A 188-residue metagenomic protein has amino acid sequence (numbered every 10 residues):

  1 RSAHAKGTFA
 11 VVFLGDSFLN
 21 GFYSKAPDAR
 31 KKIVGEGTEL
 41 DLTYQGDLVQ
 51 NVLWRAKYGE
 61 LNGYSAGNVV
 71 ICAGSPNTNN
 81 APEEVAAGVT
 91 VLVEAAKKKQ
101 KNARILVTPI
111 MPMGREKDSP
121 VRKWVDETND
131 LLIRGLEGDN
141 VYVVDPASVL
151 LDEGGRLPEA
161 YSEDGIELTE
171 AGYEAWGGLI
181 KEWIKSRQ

Functional and structural regions predicted by a protein language model:
R1-S65: Serine-esterase "nucleophile elbow" of acetyl-processing enzymes
A10-G15, T38-T43, G67-A73, R104-P109 (+2 more regions): Structural recognition of the beta-strand scaffold that forms the well-ordered cores of secreted hydrolase catalytic
G35, K101-N102, E137-D139: Proline-centered flexible-loop/turn and helix-kink motifs
D41-Y44, G74-V85, R115-V121: Surface-exposed cleft-lining segments at the edges of enzyme active sites
L48-L53, N80-T90: Glycine-rich anion/phosphate-binding loops
R55-E60, V91-K99, W183: A generic secondary-structure signal
E84-L92, R122-N129: Charged helix-capping and loop-helix junction motifs
P112-Q188: Catalytic His-Asp segment of secreted/periplasmic serine-dependent ester chemistry enzymes
